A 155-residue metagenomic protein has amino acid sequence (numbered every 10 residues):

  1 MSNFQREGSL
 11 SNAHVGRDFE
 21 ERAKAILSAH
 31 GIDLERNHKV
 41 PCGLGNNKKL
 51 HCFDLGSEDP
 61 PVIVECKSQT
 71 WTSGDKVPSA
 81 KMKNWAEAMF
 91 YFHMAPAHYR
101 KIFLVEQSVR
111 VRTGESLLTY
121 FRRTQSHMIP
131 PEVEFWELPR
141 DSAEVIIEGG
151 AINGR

Functional and structural regions predicted by a protein language model:
M1-C42: Acidic-basic catalytic patches of nuclease active cores, encompassing PD-(D/E)XK and other metal-cofactor nuclease
I26-I32, H38-V40, K48-L50, K76-V77 (+3 more regions): Catalytic phosphate/metal-binding cores of nucleic-acid and nucleotide-processing enzymes, i.e., regions that mediate
I32, E58-P61, A95-R100: Short glycine/proline-enriched coil/turn segments at helix->beta-strand junctions
K39, F53, E134: Ligand-binding pocket scaffold of soluble enzyme catalytic domains
P41-K48, V109-R112: Acidic-and-aromatic substrate-binding clefts and catalytic sites of carbohydrate-active enzymes
H51-S68: Active-site beta-strand-loop-beta-strand hairpin of nuclease catalytic cores that positions key catalytic residues
C66-R123: Catalytic cores of nucleic-acid endonucleases
I102-R155: Domain-level recognition of nuclease-like catalytic cores that cleave nucleotide substrates
